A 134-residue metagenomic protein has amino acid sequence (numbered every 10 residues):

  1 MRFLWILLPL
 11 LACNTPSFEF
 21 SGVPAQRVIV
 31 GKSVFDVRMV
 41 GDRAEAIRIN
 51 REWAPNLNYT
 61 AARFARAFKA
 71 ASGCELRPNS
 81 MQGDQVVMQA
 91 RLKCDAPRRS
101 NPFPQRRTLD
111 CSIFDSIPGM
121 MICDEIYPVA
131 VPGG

Functional and structural regions predicted by a protein language model:
M1-L7: Sec-dependent signal peptide recognition, specifically the positively charged N-region followed immediately by
P9-A12: C-terminal motif of bacterial Sec signal peptides marking the signal peptidase cleavage site
N14-S17: Bacterial signal peptide processing site
S21-F35: Alpha-helical assembly-interface signal, strongest on the long, hydrophobic N-terminal helix that forms
S33-T60: Post-signal-peptide N-terminal segment of Sec-exported extracytoplasmic proteins
R38-R43, M81-D84, S116-I117: Short, ordered beta-strand-loop transition motifs
Y59-P97: Mid-chain, structured segments of secreted extracytoplasmic proteins
V86-G134: C-terminal partner/receptor-binding element of secreted or periplasmic proteins
